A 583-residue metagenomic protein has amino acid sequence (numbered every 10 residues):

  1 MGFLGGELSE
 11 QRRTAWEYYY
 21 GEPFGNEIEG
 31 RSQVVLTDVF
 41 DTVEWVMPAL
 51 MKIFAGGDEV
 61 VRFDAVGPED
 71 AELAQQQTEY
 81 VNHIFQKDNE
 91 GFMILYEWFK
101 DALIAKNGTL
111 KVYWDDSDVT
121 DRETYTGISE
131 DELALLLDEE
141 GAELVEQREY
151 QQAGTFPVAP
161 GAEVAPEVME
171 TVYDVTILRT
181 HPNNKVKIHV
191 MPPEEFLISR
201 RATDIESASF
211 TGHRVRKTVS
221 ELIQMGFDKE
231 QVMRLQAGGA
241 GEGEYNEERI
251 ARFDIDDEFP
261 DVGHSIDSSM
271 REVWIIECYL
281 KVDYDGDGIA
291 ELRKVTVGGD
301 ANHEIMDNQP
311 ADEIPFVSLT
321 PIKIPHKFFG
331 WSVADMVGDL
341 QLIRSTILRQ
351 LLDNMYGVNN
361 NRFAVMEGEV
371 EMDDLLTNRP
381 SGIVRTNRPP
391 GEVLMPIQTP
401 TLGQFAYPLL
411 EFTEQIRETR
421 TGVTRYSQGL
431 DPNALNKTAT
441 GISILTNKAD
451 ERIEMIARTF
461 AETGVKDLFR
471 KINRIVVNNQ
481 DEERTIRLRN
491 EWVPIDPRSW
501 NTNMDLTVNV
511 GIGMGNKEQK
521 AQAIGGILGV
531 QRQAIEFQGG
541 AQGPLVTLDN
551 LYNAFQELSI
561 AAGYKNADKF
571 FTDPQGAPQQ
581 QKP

Functional and structural regions predicted by a protein language model:
M1-R31, H83, K87, A102 (+10 more regions): C-terminal anchoring/interaction modules
F3-G6, I53, V60: Low-complexity, small/polar and acidic-rich linker and loop segments
V39-D41: N-terminal low-complexity tails and the immediately adjacent first alpha-helix of the next domain/coiled-coil
E59, P68-E69: Basic, amphipathic N-terminal segments
D70-A74: Thioester-forming pentapeptide GCGEQ
D88-K100: Phosphate-interacting basic helix/loop segments used at nucleotide- and nucleic-acid interfaces
S207-A208: Core mixed alpha/beta domains of very large multi-subunit molecular machines
